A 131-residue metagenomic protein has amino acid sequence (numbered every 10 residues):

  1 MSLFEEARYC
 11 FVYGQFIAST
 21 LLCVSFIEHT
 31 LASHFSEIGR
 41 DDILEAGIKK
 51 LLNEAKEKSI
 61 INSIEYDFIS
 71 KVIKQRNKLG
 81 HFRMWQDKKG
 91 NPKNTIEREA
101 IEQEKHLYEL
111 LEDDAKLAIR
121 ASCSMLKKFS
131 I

Functional and structural regions predicted by a protein language model:
M1-K50, I64-K71, K128-I131: Amphipathic alpha-helical interface elements
S63-I131: Charge-enriched, short contiguous segments at helix-coil
